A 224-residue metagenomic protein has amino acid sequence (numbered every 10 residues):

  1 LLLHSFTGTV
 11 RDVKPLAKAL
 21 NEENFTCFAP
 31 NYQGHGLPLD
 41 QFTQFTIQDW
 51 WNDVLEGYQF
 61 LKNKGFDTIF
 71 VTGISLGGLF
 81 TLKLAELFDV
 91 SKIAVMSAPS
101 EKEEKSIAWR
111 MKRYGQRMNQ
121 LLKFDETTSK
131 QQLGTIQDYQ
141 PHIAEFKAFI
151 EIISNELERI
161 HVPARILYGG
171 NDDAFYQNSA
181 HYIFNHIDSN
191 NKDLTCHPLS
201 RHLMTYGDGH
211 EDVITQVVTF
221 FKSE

Functional and structural regions predicted by a protein language model:
T7-K18: The serine-hydrolase catalytic nucleophile loop
L16, V162, Y176-N185: Short alpha-helix in the alpha/beta-hydrolase fold that links the catalytic acid
A17, N21-Q41: Conserved alpha/beta-hydrolase
P38-G65: Catalytic nucleophile-loop/oxyanion-hole region of alpha/beta-hydrolase and closely related hydrolase-like folds
G73-G77, T81: Gly/Ala-rich beta-loop-alpha elbow adjacent to hydrolase catalytic centers
I160, I166-Y168, D172: Short beta-strand/loop motif that positions the catalytic acidic residue of the alpha/beta-hydrolase fold
I187-L203: Catalytic histidine neighborhood in serine/cysteine hydrolases with alpha/beta-hydrolase-type architecture
L199-E224: Catalytic active-site module of serine/aspartate enzymes centered on a nucleophile-bearing elbow/loop
